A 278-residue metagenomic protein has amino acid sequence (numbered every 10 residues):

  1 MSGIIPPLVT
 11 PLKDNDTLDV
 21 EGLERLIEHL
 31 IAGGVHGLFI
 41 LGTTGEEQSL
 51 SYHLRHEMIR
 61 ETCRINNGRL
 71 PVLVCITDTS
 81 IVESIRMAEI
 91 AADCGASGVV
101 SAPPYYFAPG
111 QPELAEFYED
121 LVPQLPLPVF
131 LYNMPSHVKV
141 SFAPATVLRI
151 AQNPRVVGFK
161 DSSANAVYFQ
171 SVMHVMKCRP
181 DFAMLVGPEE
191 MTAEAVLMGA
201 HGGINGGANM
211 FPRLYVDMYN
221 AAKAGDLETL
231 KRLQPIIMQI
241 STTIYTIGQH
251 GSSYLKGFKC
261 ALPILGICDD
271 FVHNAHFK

Functional and structural regions predicted by a protein language model:
M1-P6, T10-S141, F277: Active-site beta->alpha loop and helix N-cap motifs at the rims of alpha/beta catalytic domains
I5-V9, G33-V35, A200, F211-K278: C-terminal alpha-helical cap/extension of soluble enzyme domains
P6, I40, G45-Q48, D78 (+7 more regions): Short, flexible micro-motifs
L23, R55, I59, S84 (+4 more regions): A general structural signal for well-ordered alpha-helical segments in protein cores
D93-V99, Q124-L127, R149-G158, D269-D270: Structural recognition of alpha->loop->beta junctions
P123-Q124, P135-S241: Catalytic alpha/beta core domains of metabolic enzymes, predominantly
